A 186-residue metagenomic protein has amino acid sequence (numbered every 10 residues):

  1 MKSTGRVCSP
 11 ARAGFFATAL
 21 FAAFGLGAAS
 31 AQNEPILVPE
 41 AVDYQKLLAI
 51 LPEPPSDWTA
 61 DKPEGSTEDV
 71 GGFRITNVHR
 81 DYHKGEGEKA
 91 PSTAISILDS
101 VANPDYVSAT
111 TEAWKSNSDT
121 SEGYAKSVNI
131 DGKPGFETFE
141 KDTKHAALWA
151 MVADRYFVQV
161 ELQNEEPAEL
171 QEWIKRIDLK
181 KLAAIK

Functional and structural regions predicted by a protein language model:
K2-A17: Bacterial N-terminal signal peptides that target proteins for export
A13, A17, S92-T93, R155: Short, surface-exposed beta-edge/turn micro-motifs
F16, A102-P104, V152-A153: A short alpha-helix capping/helix-coil boundary motif
L20-G25: Hydrophobic membrane-targeting signal helices
L26-A31: Sec/Tat signal peptide C-region and signal peptidase I cleavage site
Q32-L37, S118-K186: A short, solvent-exposed beta-edge/loop patch
N33-H145: Short, solvent-exposed recognition patches
